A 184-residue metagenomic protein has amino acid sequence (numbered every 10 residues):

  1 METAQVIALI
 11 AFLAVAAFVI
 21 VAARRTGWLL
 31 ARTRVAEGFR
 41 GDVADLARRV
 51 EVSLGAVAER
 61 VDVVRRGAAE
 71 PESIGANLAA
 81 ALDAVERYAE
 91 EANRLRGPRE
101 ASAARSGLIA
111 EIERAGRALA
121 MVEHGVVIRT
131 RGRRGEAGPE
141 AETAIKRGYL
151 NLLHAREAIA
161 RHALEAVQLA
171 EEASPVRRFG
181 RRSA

Functional and structural regions predicted by a protein language model:
M1-R32: N-terminal signal-anchor transmembrane alpha helix of single-pass membrane proteins, serving as the membrane-anchoring
A23-T26, L95, G125: Transmembrane helix-loop junctions and nearby membrane-interface residues
W28-R48: Membrane-proximal helical linkers
G41-R105, A137-R177: Alpha-helical segments in soluble extracytoplasmic regions
E123-I145: Polar/charged, Q/E/K-enriched amphipathic alpha-helical segments with strong coiled-coil propensity that act as
R177-S183: Long beta-sheet-rich domains in secretory-pathway and surface-associated proteins
